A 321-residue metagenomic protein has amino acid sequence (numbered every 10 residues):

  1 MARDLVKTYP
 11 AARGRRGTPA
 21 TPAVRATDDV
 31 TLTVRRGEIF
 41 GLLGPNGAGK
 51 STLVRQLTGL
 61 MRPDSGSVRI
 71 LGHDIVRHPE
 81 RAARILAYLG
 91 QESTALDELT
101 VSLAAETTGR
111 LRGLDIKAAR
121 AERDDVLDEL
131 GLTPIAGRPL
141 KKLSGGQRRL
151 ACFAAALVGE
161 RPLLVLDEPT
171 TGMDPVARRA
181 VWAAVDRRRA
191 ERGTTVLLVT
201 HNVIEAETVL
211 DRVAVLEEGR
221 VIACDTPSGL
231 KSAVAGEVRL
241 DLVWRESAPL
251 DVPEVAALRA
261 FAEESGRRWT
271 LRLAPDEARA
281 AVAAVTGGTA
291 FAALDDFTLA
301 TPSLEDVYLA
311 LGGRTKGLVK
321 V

Functional and structural regions predicted by a protein language model:
T58: Helix-to-loop junction immediately C-terminal to a conserved catalytic motif
G66-R77, R81-A82: Conserved ABC transporter NBD signature motif
E106, R110, K117-I135: Conserved ABC ATPase "signature" region
V158-P162: A short, proline-enriched helix->beta-strand linker immediately N-terminal to the Walker B motif in ABC-type P-loop
L164-E168: Catalytic Walker B motif of ABC-type/P-loop ATPase nucleotide-binding domains
W182-A274: ABC transporter nucleotide-binding domain
G236-R314, V321: Short, charged/small-residue-rich alpha-helical element at the C-terminal edge of ABC transporter nucleotide-binding
